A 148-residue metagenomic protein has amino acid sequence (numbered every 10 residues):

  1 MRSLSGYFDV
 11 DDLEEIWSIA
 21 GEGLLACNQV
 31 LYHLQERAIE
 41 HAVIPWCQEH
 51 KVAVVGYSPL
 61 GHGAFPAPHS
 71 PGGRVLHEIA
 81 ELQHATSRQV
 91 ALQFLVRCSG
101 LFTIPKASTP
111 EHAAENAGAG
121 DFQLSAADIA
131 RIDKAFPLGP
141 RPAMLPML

Functional and structural regions predicted by a protein language model:
M1-L148: Beta/alpha (TIM)-barrel catalytic core signal, keyed to glycine-rich beta->alpha loops juxtaposed to Asp/Glu that bind
